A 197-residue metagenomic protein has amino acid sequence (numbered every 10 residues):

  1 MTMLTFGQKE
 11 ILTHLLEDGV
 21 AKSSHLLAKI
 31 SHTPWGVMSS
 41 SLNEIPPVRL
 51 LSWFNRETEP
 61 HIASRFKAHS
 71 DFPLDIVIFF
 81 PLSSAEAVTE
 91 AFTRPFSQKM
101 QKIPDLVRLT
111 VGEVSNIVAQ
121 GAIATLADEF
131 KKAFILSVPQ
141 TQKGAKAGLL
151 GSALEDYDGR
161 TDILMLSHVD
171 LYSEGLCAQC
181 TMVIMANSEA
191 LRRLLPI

Functional and structural regions predicted by a protein language model:
T2-I197: Composition-driven recognition of glycine/serine/threonine/acidic- and proline-rich low-complexity segments and repeats
